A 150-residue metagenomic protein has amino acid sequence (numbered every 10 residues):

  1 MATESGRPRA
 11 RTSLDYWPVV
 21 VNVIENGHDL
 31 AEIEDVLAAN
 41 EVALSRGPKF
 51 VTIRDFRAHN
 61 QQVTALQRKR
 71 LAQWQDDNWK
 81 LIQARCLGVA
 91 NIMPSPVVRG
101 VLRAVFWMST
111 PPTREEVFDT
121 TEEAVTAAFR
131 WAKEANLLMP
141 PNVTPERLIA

Functional and structural regions predicted by a protein language model:
A2-A150: Amphipathic, Lys/Arg-enriched alpha-helical "gate/interface" segment within cytosolic domains that mediates
